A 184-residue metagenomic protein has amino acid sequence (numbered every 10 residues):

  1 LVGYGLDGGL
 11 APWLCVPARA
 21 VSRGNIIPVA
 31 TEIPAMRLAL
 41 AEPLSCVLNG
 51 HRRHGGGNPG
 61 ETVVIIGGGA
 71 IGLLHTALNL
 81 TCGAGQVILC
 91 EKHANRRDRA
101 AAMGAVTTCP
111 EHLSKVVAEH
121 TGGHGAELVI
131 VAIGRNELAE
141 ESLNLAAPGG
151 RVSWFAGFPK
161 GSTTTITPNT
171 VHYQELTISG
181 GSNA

Functional and structural regions predicted by a protein language model:
L1-I66: NAD(P)H dinucleotide-binding glycine-rich loop of Rossmann-like/cofactor-binding domains, especially the beta1-alpha1
G57, T121, L145-A147: A generic alpha-to-beta junction signature in SAM-dependent methyltransferases
I65-G68, L80-E141: Adenosine-nucleotide cofactor-binding segment
G72-L73: N-terminal Rossmann-fold NAD(P) dinucleotide-binding loop
T76-A77: Glycine- and Gly-Pro-enriched alpha-helical subdomains that act as flexible, kink-prone "lid/hinge" or packing modules
N136-A184: Glycine-rich phosphate-binding loop and adjacent beta-alpha segment of Rossmann(oid) nucleotide-cofactor-binding
